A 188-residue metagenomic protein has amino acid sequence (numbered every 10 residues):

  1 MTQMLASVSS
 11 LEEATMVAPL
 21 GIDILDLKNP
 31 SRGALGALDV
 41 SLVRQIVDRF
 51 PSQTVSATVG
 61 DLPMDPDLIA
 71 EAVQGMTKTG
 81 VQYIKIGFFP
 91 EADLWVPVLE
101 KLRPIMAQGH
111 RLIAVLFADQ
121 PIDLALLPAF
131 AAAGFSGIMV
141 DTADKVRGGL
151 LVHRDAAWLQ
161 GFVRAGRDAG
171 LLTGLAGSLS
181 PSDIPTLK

Functional and structural regions predicted by a protein language model:
M1-S7, L11, D48, R103: N-terminal amphipathic alpha-helix/helix-capping segment at the start of soluble metabolic enzymes
M4-V8, L25-L27, T54-G60, Q82-I86 (+3 more regions): Hydrophobic faces of well-ordered beta-strands that scaffold small-molecule active sites in alpha/beta enzyme cores
S9-L20, V59-T79, Q120-A132, L175 (+1 more regions): Catalytic cores of alpha/beta
E12-V17, D26-L27, G33: Short N-terminal binding/cap micro-motifs at the start of the first secondary-structure element
A14-P19, Q45, A72-Q74, V98-E100 (+2 more regions): Short hydrophobic/aromatic-rich motifs at helix boundaries and adjacent loops
L20-L25, F50-S52, T77-Y83, M106-R111 (+3 more regions): Glycine-enriched alpha-helix->loop->beta-strand junction motifs that scaffold or abut catalytic
S31-P51, M64-I69, F88-A107, Q120-L126 (+2 more regions): Active-site-adjacent beta->alpha loops and helix N-cap segments on the catalytic face of soluble alpha/beta enzymes
